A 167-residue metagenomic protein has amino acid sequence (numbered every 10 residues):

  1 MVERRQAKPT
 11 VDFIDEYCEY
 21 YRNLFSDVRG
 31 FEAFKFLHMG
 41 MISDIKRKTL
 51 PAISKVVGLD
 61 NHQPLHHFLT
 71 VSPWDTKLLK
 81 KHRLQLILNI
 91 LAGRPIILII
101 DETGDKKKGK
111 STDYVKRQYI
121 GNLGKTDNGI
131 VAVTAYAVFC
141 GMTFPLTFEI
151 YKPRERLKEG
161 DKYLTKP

Functional and structural regions predicted by a protein language model:
M1-P167: Conserved, well-structured functional cores that handle cations and Mg-NTP chemistry
